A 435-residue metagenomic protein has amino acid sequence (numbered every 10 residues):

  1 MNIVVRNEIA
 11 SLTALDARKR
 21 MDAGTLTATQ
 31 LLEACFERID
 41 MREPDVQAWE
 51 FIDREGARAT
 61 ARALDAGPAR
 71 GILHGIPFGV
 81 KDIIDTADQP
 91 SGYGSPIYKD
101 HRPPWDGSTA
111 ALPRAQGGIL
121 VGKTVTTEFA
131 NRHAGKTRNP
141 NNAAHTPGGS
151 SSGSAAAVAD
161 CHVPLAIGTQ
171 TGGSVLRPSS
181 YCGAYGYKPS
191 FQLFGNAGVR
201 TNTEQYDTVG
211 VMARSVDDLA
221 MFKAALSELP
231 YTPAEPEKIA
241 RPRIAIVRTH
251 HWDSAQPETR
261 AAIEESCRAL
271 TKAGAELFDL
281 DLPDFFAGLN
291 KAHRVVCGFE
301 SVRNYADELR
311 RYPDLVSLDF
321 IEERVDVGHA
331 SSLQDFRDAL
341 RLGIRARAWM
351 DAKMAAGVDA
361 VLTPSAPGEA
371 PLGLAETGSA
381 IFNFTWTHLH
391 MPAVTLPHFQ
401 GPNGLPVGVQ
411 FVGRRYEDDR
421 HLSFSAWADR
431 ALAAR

Functional and structural regions predicted by a protein language model:
M1-E55, K272-A273, D335, A434: An N-terminal boundary/leader segment
V4-V5, L73-Y93, R241-R243, V295-D351 (+1 more regions): Short helix-loop capping/hinge segments that flank enzyme active sites or metal/cofactor-binding pockets
G24, G75, K81, A115 (+4 more regions): Glycine-rich, small-residue loops and helix-cap segments that act as flexible hinges at active-site edges
T25-E33, R62-D65, E258-D281, A306-Y312 (+1 more regions): Acyltransferase
A57-A59, G67-K136: Acidic/His- and Gly-rich active-site-bordering loop/insert found across diverse amide/peptide-bond hydrolases
S91-D100, Q256-P257, A370-T377: Glycine/threonine-rich flexible loop motifs
W105-K223, H388-G408: Short glycine/serine-rich loop segments
Y185-A261, E265-C267, A431-R435: A short helix-breaking turn/cap at a secondary-structure junction
